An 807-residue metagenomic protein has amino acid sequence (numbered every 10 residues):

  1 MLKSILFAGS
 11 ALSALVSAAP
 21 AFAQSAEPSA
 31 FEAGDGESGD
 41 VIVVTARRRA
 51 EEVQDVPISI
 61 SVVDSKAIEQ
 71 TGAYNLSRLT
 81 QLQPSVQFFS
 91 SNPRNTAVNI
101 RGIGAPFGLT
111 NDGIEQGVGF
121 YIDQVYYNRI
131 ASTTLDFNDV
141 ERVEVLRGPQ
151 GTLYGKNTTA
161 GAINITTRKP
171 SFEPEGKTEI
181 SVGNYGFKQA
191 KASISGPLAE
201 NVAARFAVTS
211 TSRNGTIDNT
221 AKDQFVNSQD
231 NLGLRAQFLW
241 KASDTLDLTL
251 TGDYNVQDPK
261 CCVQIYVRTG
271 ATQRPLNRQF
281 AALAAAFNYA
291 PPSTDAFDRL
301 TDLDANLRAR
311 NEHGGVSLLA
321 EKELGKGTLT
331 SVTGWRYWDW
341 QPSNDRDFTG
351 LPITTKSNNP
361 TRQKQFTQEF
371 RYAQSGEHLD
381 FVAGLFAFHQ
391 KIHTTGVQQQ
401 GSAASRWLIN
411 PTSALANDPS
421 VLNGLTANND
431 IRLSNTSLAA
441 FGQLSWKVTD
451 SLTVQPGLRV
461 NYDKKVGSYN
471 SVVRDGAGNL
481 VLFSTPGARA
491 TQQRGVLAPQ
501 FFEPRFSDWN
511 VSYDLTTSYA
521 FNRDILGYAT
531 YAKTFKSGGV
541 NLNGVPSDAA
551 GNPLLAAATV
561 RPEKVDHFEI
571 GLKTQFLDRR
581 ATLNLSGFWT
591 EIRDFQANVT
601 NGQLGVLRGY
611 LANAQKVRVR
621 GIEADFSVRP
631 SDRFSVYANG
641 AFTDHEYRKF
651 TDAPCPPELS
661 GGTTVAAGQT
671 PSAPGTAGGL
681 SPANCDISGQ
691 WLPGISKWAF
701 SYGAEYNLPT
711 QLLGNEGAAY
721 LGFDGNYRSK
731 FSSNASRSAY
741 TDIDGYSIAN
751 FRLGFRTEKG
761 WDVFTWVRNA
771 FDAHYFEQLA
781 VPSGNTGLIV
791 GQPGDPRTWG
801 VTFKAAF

Functional and structural regions predicted by a protein language model:
M1-T71, S77-L82, D244-T245, V316 (+1 more regions): N-terminal Sec signal peptide and the immediately downstream disordered periplasmic leader that contains the TonB box
E115-G117, R129, F137-R147, T152-L234 (+5 more regions): Outer-membrane beta-barrel translocator/receptor signature
T216-F225, C261-D302, D345-K356, V397-D430 (+6 more regions): Solvent-exposed loop segments that connect transmembrane elements
D223, Q229-V382, H389, T582-N584: Outer-membrane beta-barrel domain signature, strongest for Gram-negative TonB-dependent receptors and also present
L239-S243, Y372-A373, G384-F388, I431-T590 (+1 more regions): Structural signature of Gram-negative outer-membrane beta-barrels, strongest in the C-terminal barrel of TonB-dependent
L319-L324, T328-N344, A520-K536, L542-N543 (+5 more regions): Membrane-embedded beta-barrel scaffold of Gram-negative outer-membrane proteins
D380, V454, S586-E591, A612-S733 (+1 more regions): Gram-negative outer-membrane beta-barrel transporters
N726-S736, F755-F807: C-terminal beta-signal and adjacent terminal beta-strands/loops of Gram-negative outer-membrane beta-barrel proteins
